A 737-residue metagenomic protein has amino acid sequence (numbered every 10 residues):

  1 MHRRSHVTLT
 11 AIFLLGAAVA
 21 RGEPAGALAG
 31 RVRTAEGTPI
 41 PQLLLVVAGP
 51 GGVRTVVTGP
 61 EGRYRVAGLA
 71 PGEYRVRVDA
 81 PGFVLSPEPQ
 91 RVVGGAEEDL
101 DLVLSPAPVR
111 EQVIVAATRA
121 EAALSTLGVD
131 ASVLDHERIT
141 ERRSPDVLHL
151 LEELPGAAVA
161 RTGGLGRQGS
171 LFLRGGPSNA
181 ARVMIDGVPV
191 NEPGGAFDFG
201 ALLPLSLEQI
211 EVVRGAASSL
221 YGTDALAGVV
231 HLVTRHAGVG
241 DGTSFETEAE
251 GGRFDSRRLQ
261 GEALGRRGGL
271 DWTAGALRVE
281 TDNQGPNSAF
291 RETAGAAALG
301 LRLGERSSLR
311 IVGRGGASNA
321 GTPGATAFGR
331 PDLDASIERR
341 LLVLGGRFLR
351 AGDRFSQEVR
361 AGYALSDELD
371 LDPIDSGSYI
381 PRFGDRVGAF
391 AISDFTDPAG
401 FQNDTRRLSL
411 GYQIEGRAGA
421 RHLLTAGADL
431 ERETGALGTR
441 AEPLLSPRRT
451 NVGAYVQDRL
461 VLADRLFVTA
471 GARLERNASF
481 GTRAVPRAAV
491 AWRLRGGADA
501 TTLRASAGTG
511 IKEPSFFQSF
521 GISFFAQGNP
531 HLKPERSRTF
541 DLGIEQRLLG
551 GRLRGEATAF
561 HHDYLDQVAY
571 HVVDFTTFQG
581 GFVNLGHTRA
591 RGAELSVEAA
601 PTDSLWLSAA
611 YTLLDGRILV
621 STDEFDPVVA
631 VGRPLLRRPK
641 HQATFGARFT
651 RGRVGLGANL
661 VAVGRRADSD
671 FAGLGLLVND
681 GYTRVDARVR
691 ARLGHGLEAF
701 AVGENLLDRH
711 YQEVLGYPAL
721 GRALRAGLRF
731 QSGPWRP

Functional and structural regions predicted by a protein language model:
R33, A48, D79-P81, V93-T140 (+2 more regions): Short, acidic, small-residue-rich periplasmic hinge/interaction motif at the N-terminus of Gram-negative outer-membrane
D99-L102, V147-L150, G169-F172, M184 (+5 more regions): N-terminal periplasmic accessory domains that precede and gate Gram-negative outer-membrane beta-barrel machines
L148, E152-P189, E208-Q209: Extracytoplasmic beta-strand/coil segments of soluble accessory domains associated with Gram-negative outer-membrane
V188-A216, N529: Short acidic/polar hinge/loop motifs at secondary-structure boundaries that mediate gating or recognition
R253-E280, G285-A320, L333-E358, R417-L424: Transmembrane beta-barrel wall of Gram-negative outer-membrane proteins
Q260, G269-L270, R354-D372, G435 (+5 more regions): Membrane-embedded beta-barrel scaffold of Gram-negative outer-membrane proteins
A317-G321, A325, R432-G435, L445 (+7 more regions): Surface-exposed extracellular loop regions of Gram-negative outer-membrane beta-barrel proteins, predominantly
V461-V468, H561-D563, N584-D670, H695-V702 (+1 more regions): Gram-negative outer-membrane beta-barrel transporters
